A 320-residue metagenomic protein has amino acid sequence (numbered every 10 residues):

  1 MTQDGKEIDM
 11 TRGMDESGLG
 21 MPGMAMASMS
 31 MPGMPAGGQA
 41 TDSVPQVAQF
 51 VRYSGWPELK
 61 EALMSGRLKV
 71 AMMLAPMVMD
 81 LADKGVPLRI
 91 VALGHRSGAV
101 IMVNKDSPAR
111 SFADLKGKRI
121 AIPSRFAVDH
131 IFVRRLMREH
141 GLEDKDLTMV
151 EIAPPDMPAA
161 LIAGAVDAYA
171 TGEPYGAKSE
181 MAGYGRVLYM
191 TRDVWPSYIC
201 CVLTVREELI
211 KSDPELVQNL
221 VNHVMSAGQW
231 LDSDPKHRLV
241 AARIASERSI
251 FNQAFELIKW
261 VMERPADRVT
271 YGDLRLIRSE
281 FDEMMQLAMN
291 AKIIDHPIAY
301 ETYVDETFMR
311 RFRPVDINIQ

Functional and structural regions predicted by a protein language model:
M1-E143, T148-E151, D167-E173, Y189 (+1 more regions): Short, glycine-/small- and polar/acidic-enriched structural segments that line small-molecule recognition paths
L63, L81, I101, L115 (+6 more regions): Residue-level signal for nonpolar/aromatic packing positions in well-ordered secondary structure
P76, S107, D156-R248: Pocket-lining segment of extracytoplasmic ligand-binding domains
V86-L88, G185-R186, L203-T204, R311-R313: Short low-complexity, flexible loop/linker segments enriched in glycine and/or proline with clustered acidic
A163-A165, R264-R278, R311-I319: Short amphipathic alpha-helical segments at helix boundaries and their inter-helical linkers
K211-D295: Secondary-structure end/capping motifs
M284-Q320: Conserved C-terminal helix/tail region of periplasmic/extracytoplasmic solute-binding proteins
